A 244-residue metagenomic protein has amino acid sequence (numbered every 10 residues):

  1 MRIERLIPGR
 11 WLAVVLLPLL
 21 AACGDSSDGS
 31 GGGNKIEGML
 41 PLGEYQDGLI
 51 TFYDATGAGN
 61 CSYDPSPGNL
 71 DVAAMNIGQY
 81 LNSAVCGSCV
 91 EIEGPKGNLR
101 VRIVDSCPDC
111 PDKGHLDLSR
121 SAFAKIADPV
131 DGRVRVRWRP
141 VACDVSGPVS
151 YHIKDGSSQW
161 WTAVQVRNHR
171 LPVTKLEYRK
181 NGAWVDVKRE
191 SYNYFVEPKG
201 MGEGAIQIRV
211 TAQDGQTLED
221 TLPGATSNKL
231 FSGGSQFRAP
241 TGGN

Functional and structural regions predicted by a protein language model:
M1-L12: Bacterial N-terminal signal peptides that target proteins for export
L16-L17, D54: Residue-level signal for mature regions of secreted extracellular proteins and peptides
L19-A22: C-terminal motif of bacterial Sec signal peptides marking the signal peptidase cleavage site
G24-D214, E219-N244: Secreted/periplasmic proteins
